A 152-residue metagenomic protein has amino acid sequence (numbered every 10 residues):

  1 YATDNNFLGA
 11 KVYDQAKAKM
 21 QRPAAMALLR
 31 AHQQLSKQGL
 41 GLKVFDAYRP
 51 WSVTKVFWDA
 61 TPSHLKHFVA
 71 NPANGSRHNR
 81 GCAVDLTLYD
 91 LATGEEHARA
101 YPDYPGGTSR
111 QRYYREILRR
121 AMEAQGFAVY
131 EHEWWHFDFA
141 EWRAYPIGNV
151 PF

Functional and structural regions predicted by a protein language model:
Y1-A47, F57-H132, D138-F152: Extracytoplasmic cell-surface/polysaccharide-interacting catalytic and binding patches
P50: Segments that shape or occlude catalytic/ligand-binding pockets
V53: Short, well-ordered surface patches within globular domains
